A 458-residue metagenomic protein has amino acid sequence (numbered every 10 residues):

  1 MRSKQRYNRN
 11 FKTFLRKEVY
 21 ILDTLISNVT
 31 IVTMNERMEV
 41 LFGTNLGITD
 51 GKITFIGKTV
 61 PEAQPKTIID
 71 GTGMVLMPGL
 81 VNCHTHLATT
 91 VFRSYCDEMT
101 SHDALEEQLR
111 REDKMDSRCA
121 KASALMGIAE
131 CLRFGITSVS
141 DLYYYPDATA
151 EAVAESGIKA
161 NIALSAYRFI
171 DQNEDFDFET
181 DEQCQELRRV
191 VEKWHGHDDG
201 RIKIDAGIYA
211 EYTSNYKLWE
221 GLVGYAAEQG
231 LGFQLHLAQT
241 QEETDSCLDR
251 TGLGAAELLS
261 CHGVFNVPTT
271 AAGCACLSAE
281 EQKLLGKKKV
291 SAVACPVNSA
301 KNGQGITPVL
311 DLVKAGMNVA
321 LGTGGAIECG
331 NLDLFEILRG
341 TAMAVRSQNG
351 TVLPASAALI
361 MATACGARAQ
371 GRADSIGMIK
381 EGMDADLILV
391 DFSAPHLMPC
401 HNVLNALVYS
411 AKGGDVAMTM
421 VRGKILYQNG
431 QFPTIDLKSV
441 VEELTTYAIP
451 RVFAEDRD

Functional and structural regions predicted by a protein language model:
Q5, R9-T44, T49, T59 (+1 more regions): Active-site microenvironment of metallo-dependent hydrolases
T24-S27, D50, E62-A104, L125-R133: Replace "His-x-His-based motif
V29, L46, G51, G73 (+14 more regions): Divalent metal-coordination and catalytic microenvironments
V91-A122, N161-D181, Q241-N266, K288-S291 (+2 more regions): Active-site gating loops and adjacent loop-to-helix segments of metal-dependent hydrolytic enzymes
R93-I158, Q183-H197, E443-D456: Alpha-helical scaffold segments that flank or form the walls of functional sites
S140-Y143, D205-G221, A300-G303, A369-Q370: Active-site glycine- and acidic-residue-rich loops that bind and position anionic ligands or nucleotide-like cofactors
A150-C274, E280-Q282: Metal-coordinating catalytic core of metallo-dependent amide/deamination hydrolases
C261-P268, L310-A394, S410-A411: His/Asp/Glu-enriched, well-ordered alpha-helical/loop segment that forms or immediately abuts the divalent-metal
